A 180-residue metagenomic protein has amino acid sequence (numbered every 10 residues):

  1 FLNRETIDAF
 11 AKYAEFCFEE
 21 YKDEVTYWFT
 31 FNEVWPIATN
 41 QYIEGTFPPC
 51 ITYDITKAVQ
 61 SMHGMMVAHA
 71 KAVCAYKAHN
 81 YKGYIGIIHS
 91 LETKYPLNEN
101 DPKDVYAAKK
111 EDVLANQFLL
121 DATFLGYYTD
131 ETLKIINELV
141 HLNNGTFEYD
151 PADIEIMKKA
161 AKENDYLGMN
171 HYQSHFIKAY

Functional and structural regions predicted by a protein language model:
F1-Y180: Active-site region of glycoside hydrolase catalytic domains
